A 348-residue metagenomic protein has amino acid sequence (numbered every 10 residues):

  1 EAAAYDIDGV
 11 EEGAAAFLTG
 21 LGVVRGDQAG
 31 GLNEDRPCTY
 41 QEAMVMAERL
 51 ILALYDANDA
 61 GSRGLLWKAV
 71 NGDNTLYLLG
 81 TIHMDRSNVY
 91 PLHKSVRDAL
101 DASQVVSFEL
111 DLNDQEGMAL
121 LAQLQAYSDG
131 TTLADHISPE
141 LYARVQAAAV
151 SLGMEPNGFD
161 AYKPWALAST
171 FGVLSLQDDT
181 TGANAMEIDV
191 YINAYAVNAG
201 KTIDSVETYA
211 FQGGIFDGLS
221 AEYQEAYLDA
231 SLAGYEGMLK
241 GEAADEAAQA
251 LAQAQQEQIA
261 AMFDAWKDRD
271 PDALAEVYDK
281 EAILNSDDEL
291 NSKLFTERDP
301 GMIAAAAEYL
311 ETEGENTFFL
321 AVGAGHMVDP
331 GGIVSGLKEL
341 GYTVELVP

Functional and structural regions predicted by a protein language model:
E1-G61: N-terminal propeptides
V10-G13, F17, C38, E42-M46 (+10 more regions): Extracytoplasmic/secreted proteins, especially bacterial periplasmic and envelope-associated proteins
F17, G22, K68, Y77-L78 (+1 more regions): Soluble periplasmic/extracytoplasmic beta-strand elements of cell-envelope proteins
G22-V23, E42, A47-Y55, A149-G153 (+7 more regions): Sec/Tat-exported extracytoplasmic proteins
G61-W67, M302-A304: Alpha-helical scaffolding within the catalytic cores of extracellular/periplasmic polymer-degrading hydrolases
L65-L290, L294: Structured, acidic catalytic/metal-binding patches in enzyme active sites
N285-P348: A cross-kingdom marker for long, charged
